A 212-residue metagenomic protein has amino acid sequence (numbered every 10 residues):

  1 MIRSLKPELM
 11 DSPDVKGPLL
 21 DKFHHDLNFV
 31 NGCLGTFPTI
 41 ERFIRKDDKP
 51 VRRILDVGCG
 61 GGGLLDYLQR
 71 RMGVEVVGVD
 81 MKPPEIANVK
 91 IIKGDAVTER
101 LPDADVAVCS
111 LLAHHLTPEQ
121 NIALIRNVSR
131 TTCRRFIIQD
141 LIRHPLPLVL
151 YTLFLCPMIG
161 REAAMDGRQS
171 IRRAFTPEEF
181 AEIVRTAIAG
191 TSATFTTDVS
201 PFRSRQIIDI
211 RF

Functional and structural regions predicted by a protein language model:
M1-P13: N-terminal auxiliary segments of SAM/dcSAM-dependent transferases
P13-T39: Class I SAM-dependent methyltransferase Rossmann-like catalytic core, especially the SAM/SAH-binding loop
L55, G61-T98: Class I SAM-dependent methyltransferase SAM/SAH-binding core
V108: A conserved beta-strand element that flanks and buttresses the S-adenosyl-L-methionine
L116-N127: A short, conserved alpha-helix within the catalytic core of class I
C133-L141: Conserved beta-strand signature within the Rossmann-like core of class I S-adenosyl-L-methionine
L141-I188, T197: C-terminal alpha-helical "lid/dimerization" subdomain adjacent to the S-adenosyl-L-methionine
S192-F202: Conserved S-adenosyl-L-methionine
